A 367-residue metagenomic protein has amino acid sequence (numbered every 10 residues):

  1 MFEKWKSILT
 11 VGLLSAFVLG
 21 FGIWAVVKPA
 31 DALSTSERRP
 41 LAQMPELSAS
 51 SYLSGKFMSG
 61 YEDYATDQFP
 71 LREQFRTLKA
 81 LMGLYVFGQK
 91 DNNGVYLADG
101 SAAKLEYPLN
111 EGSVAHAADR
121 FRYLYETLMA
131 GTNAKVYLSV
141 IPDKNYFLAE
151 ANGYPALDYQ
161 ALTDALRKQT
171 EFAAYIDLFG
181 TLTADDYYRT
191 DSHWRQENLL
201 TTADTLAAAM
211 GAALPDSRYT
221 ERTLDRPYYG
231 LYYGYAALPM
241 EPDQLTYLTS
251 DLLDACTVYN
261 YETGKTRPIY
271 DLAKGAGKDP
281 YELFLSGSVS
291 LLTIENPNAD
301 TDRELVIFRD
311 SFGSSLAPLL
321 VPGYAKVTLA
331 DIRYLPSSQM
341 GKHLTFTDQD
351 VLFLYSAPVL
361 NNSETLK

Functional and structural regions predicted by a protein language model:
M1-K367: Extracellular glycan-modifying ectodomains
